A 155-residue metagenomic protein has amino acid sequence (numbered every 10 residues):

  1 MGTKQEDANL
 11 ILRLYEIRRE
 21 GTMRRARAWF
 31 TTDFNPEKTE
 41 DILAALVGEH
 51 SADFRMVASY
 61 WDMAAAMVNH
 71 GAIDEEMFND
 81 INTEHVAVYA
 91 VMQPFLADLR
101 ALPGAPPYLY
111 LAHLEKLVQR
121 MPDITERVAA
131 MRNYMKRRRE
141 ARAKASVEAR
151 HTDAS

Functional and structural regions predicted by a protein language model:
M1-S155: Acidic, Ser/Pro/Thr-rich low-complexity regulatory regions and the short amphipathic helical interaction modules they
